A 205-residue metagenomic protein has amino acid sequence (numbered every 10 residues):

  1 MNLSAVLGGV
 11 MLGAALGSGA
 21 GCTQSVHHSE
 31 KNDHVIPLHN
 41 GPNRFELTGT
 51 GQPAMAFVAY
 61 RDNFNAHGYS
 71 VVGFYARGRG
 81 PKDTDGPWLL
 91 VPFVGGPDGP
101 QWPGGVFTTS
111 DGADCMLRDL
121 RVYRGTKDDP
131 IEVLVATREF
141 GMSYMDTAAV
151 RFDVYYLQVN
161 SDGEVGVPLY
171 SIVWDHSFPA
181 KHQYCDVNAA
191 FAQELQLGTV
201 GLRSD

Functional and structural regions predicted by a protein language model:
M1-G8: Bacterial N-terminal signal peptides that target proteins for export
G8-S18: Bacterial N-terminal signal peptides
G21-G41, R138-D205: Acidic, small-residue rich beta-repeat scaffolds with periodic aromatic anchors
P37-Q52, D119-K127: Structural signature of eukaryotic scaffold interfaces centered on beta-propeller domains
G49-A59, R124-T137: Acidic/hydrophobic-patterned starts of short beta strands in beta-sheet-rich repeat architectures
R61-A66, E139-M142: Short glycine/acidic-enriched loop and turn motifs that connect beta-strands
L89-D111, D175-L195: Surface-exposed loop and turn segments in beta-propeller and other repeat-based domains that flank or scaffold
T109-R121: Signature of short aromatic-glycine-proline-rich micro-motifs recurring in repeat-based ectodomains
